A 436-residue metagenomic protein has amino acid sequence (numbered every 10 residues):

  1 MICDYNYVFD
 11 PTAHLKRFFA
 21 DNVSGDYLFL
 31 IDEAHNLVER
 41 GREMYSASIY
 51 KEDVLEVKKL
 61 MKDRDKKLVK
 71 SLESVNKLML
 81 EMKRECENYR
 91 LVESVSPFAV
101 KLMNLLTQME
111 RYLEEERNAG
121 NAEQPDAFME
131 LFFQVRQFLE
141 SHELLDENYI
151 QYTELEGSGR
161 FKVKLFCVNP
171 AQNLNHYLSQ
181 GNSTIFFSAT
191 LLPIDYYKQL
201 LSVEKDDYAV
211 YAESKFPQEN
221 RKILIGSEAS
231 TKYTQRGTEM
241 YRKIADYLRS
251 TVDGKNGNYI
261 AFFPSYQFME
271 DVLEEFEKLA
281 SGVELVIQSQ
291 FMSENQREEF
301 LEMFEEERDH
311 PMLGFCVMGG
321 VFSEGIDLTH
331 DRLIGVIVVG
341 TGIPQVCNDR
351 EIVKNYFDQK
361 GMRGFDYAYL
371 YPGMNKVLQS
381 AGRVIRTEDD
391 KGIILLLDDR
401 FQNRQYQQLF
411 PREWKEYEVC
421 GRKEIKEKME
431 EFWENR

Functional and structural regions predicted by a protein language model:
M1-T12: Inter-Walker segment of RecA-like/P-loop motor cores
T12-F29, E33-Y259, P264-L279, C420: Conserved coupling segment at the C-terminus of the helicase ATP-binding
K162, C167-V168, Q172-F187, I334 (+4 more regions): Amphipathic alpha-helical/coiled-coil segments positioned at domain termini
D206-Y211, E277-L301: Conserved RecA-like helicase motor-core motifs
S227-E239, Q288-Q402: Conserved RecA-like P-loop NTPase helicase motor core
E351-I352, F365, L395-R436: N-terminal targeting/trafficking signals and adjacent low-complexity tails
